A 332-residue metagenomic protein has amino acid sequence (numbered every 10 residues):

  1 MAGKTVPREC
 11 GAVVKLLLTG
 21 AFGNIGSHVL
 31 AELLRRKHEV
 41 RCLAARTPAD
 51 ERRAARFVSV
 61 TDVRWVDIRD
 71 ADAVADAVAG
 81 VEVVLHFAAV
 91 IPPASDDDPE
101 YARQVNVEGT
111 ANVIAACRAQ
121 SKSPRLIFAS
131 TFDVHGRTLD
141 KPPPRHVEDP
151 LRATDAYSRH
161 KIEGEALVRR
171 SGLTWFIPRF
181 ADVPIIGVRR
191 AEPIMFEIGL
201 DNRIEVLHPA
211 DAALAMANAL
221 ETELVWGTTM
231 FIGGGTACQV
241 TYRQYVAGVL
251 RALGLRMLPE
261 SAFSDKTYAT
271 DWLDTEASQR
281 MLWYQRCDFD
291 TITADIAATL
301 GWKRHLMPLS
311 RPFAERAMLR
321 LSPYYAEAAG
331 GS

Functional and structural regions predicted by a protein language model:
L16-R36: N-terminal Rossmann NAD(P)H-binding glycine-rich loop of SDR-like oxidoreductase domains
S59-V105: NAD(P)H-binding glycine-rich loop region in Rossmannoid oxidoreductase-like domains and their noncatalytic homologs
V84, S95-L126: NAD(P)-cofactor binding segment of oxidoreductase domains
V90, A111-T154: Conserved Rossmann-fold NAD(P)-dependent oxidoreductase catalytic core, especially the SDR/UDP-sugar
Q104, L139-I177, I198: Catalytic helix-loop patch of NAD(P)-dependent Rossmann-fold dehydrogenases
I162, I185-I194, A219-M230: Glycine/proline-rich active-site loop of Rossmann-fold NAD(P)-dependent oxidoreductases
I198-L220, G227-T228: Substrate-positioning beta->alpha
A215-T275, R280-M281, I292-D295, K303 (+2 more regions): Mid/C-terminal beta-alpha module of Rossmann-like enzyme folds, strongest in SDR-family dehydrogenases/epimerases
